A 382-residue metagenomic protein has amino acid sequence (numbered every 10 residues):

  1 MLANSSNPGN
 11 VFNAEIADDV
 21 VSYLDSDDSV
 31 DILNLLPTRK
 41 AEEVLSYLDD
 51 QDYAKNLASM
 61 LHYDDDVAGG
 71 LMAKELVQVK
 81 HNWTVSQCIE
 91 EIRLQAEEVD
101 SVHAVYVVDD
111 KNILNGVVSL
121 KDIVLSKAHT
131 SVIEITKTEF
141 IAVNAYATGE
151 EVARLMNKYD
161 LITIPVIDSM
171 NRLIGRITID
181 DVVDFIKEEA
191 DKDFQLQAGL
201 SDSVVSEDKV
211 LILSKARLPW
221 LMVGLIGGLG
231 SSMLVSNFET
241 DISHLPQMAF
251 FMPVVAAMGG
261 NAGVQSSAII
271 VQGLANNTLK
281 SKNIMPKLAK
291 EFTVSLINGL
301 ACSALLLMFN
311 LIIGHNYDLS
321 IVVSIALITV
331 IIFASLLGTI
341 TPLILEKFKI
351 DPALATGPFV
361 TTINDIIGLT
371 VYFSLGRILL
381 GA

Functional and structural regions predicted by a protein language model:
M1-Q197: Hydrophobic packing positions in regular secondary-structure scaffolds
E189-L336, I340-L354, P358-T362, V371-A382: Alpha-helical transmembrane segments and their membrane-interface boundaries that form or gate the permeation pathway
I366-I367: Active-site His/Glu-centered metal-binding helix of metallohydrolases
